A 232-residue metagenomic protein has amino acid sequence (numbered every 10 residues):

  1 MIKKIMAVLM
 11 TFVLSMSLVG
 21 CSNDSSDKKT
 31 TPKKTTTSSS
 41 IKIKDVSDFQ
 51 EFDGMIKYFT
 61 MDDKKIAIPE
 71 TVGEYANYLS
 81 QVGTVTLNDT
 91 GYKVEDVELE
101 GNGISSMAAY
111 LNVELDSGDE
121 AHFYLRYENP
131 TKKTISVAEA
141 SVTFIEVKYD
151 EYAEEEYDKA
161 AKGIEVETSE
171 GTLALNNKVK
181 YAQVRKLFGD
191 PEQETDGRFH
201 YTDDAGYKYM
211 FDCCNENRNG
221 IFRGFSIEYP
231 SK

Functional and structural regions predicted by a protein language model:
M1-I5: Positively charged n-region of N-terminal signal peptides that target proteins for export
M6, D27-T31, K133, E154 (+2 more regions): A generic signature of intrinsically disordered, low-complexity regions enriched in glycine/proline and charged/polar
A7, N23-Y92: N-terminal, intrinsically disordered, polar/charged segments of Gram-positive cell-envelope systems that serve as
F12-V13: Repetitive helical segments and hydrophobic/amphipathic motifs
S17-G20: C-terminal motif of bacterial Sec signal peptides marking the signal peptidase cleavage site
S40-D45, E74-Y149, K159, G163-K232: A cross-family detector of function-defining hotspots
Q50-M61, Y157-S169: Acidic/histidine-rich, surface-exposed loop or edge segments in extracytoplasmic proteins
